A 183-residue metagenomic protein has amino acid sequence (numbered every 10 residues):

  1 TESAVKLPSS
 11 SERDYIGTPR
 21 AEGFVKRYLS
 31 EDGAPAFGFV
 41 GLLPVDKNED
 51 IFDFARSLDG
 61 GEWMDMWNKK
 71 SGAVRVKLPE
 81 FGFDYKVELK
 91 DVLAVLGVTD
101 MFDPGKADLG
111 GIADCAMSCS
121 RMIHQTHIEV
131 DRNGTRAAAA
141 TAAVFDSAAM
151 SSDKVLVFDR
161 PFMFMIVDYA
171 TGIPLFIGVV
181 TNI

Functional and structural regions predicted by a protein language model:
T1-I183: Mature hydrolase/peptidase catalytic cores and their serpin-fold inhibitory cores, especially in secreted
